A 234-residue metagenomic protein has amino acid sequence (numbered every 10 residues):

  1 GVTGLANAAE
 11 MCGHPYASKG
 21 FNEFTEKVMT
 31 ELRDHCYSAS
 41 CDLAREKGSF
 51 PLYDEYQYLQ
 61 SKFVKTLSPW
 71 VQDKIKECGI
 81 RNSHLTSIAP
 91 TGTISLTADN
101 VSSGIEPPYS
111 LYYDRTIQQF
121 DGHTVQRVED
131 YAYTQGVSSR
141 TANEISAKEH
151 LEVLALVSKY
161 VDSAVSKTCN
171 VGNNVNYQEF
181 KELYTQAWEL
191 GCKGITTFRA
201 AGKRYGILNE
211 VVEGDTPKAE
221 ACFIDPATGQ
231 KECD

Functional and structural regions predicted by a protein language model:
G1-C12: Core structural elements
G1-V2, N22-Y37, V64, S68 (+4 more regions): Generic structural signal for well-ordered, non-membrane alpha-helical segments in soluble metabolic enzymes
G4, P15, L67, E129-A132: Poly-acidic low-complexity segments
A9, S40, A44-K47, V161-V165: Alpha-helix capping/termination and helix-coil
H14-T91, L183: Internal maturation/activation junctions in enzymes
S61-K62, K74-R81, T86-P217, C222 (+1 more regions): Catalytic alpha/beta core of large soluble enzyme barrels
A227: Acidic, glycine-enriched catalytic cores built around paired aspartates
